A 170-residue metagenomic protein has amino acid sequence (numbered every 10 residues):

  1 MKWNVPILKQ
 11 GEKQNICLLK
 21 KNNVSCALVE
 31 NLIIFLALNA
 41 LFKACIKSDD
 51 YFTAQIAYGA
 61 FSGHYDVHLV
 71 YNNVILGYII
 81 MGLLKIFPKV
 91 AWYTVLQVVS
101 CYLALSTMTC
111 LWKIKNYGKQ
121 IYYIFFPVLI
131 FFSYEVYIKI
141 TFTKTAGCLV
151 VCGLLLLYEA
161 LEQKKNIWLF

Functional and structural regions predicted by a protein language model:
M1-A37, E162, I167-W168: Start-transfer (signal-anchor) and selected internal transmembrane alpha helices of multi-pass inner/ER membrane
N39-A57, Y65-Y78, F87: Extracytoplasmic catalytic/substrate-binding loops of multi-pass membrane glycan-assembly enzymes
A40-L41, L111-N116, L154-K164: Structural signal for the C-terminal ends of transmembrane alpha-helices and the immediately following loop
I46-Y51, W92-L96, Q120, I140-G147 (+1 more regions): Short, aromatic-rich membrane-interface segments at the entry and exit of alpha-helical transmembrane domains
H68-L69, Y117-Y123, N166-L169: Membrane-interfacial loop-to-transmembrane alpha-helix junctions, especially the N-terminal start
Y71-N73, K89-L105: Hydrophobic alpha-helical transmembrane segments
V99-Y117: Transmembrane-helix motifs of polytopic, lipid-linked glycan transferases
F125-C152, L156: Aromatic- and kink-enriched transmembrane "portal" helix at the membrane-lumen/periplasm boundary that abuts
